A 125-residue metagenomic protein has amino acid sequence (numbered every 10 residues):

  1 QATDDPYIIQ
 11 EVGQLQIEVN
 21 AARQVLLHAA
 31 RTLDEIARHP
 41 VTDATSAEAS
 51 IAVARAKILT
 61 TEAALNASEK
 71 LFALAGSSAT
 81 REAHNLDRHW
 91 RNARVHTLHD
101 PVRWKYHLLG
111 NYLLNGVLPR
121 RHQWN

Functional and structural regions predicted by a protein language model:
Q1-E35: Extended amphipathic alpha-helical segments enriched in small hydrophobics
P6, L65-N66: A generic alpha-helix surface/boundary motif
V12-L15, S46-A49, V53, A83-L86: Hydrophobic packing residues in well-ordered alpha-helices of helical domains and bundles
G13-N20, A54, I58-L65: Generic structural signal for well-ordered, non-transmembrane alpha-helical segments in soluble/cytosolic regions
R23-I58, F72-A75: C-terminal helix-coil-helix/basic helical segment that borders enzyme active sites and/or dimer interfaces and provides
N66-A73, W104-L108: Short segments within alpha-helical structural elements
S77-N125: Glycine-rich phosphate/cofactor-binding loops in nucleotide/flavin-utilizing enzymes
